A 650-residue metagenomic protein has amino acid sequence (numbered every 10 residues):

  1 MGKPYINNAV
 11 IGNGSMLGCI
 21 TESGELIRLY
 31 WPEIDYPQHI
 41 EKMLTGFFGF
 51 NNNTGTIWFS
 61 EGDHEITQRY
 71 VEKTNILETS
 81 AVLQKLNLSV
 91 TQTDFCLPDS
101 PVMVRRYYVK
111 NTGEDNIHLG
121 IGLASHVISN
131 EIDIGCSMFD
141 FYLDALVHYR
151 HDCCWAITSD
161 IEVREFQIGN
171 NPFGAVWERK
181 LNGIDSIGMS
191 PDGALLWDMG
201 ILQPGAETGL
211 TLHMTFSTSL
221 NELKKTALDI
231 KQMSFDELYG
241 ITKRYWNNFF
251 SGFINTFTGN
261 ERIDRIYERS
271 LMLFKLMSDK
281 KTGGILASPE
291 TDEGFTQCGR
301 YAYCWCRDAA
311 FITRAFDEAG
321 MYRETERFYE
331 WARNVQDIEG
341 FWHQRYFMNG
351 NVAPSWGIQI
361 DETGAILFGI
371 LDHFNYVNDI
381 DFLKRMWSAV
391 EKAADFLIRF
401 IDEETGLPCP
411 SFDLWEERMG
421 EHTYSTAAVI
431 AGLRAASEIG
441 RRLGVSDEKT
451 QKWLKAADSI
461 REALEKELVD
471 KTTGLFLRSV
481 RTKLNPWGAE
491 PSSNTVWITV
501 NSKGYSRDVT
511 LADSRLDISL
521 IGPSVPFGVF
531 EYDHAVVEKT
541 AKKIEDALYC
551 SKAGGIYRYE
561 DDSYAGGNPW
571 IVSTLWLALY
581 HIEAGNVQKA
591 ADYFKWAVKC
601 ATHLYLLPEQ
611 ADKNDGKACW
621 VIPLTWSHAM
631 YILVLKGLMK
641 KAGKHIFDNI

Functional and structural regions predicted by a protein language model:
M1-F50, Y301, I312, F347 (+4 more regions): C-terminal capping/lid segments that line or modulate ligand- or cofactor-binding pockets
M1-R262, E318, K640, K644-D648: Terminal accessory carbohydrate-recognition/targeting modules of carbohydrate-active enzymes
G62-I76, T256-Q297: Conserved oxyanion/phosphate-binding beta-strand-loop segments in alpha/beta enzyme cores
K110-N111, Y301-E404, T426, I430-L433 (+1 more regions): Aromatic-rich carbohydrate-recognition surfaces in CAZymes
T158-E165, H422-T426, Q451-V572: Extended ligand-binding clefts on enzyme/binding-domain cores
N255-Y267, T282, F316-Y329, H373-E391 (+4 more regions): Structural helix-adjacent loops and short alpha-helical linkers that scaffold large soluble proteins
F257-G283, A332, Q336-F341, P354-S355 (+4 more regions): Active-site acid/base region of carbohydrate-active enzymes
S288-C298, W342-I358, E403-E421, I498-Y505 (+1 more regions): Acidic/His metal-coordination segments adjacent to aromatic residues that form catalytic metal sites in metalloenzymes
